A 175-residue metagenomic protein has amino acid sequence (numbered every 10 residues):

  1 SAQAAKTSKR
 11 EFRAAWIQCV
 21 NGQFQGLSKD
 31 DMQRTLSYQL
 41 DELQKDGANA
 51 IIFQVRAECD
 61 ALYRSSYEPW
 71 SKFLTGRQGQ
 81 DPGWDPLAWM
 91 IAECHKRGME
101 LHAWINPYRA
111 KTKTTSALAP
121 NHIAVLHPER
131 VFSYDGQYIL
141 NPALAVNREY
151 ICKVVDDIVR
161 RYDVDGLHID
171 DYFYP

Functional and structural regions predicted by a protein language model:
A2-A4: Boundary at the C-terminal end of the N-terminal hydrophobic targeting segment
R10-R34, A103, P107-Y162: Active-site-adjacent "subsite" loops/lids of carbohydrate-active enzymes
C19-N21, V55-A57, Y67, I105-P107 (+1 more regions): A mature extracytoplasmic/lumenal domain signature
L27-D46, F73-R97, E149: Aromatic- and glycine-enriched glycan-recognition loops and surfaces that form the carbohydrate-binding subsites
R34-A61, R161-D165: Catalytic domains of carbohydrate-active enzymes, especially glycoside hydrolases
D46-P82: Aromatic-lined carbohydrate-binding/catalytic grooves of carbohydrate-active enzymes
C59-Y63, R109-T114, P175: Short catalytic/ligand-binding loop motif for oxyanion handling, primarily in non-cytosolic enzymes, centered on
